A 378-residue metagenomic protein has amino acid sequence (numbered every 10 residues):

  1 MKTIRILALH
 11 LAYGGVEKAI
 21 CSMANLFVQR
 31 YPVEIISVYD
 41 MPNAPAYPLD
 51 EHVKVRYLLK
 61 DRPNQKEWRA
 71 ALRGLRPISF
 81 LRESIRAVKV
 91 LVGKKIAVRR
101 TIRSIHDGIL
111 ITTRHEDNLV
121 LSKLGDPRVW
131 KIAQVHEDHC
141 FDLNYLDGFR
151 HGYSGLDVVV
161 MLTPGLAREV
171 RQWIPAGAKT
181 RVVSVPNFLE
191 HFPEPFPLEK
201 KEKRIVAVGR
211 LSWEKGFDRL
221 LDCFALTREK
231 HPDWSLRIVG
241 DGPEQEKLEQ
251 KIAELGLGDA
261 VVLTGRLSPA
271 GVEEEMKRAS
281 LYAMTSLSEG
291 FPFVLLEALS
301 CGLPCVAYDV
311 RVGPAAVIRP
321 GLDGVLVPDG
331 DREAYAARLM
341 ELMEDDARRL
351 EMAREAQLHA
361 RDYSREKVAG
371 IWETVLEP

Functional and structural regions predicted by a protein language model:
G14-S22, K203, A207-E229, L236 (+2 more regions): A conserved mid-protein helix/loop that constitutes part of the nucleotide-sugar donor-binding site
I132-C140, S154-E194: Donor nucleotide-sugar binding/catalytic pocket of nucleotide-sugar-dependent glycosyltransferases
E249-L267: Nucleotide-activated donor-binding/catalytic signature segment of Leloir-type glycosyltransferases, i.e., the conserved
R266-L267, E274-A279: Short alpha-helical donor nucleotide-sugar binding micro-motif in glycosyltransferases
L287: Aromatic "clamp/platform" in nucleotide-sugar-dependent glycosyltransferases that forms part of the donor/acceptor
P304-Y308: Short hydrophobic beta-strand element within catalytic cores of glycosyltransferases and related nucleotide-activated
P320-G321, V325-R332, E341-D346: Conserved acidic donor-binding segment of nucleotide-sugar-dependent glycosyltransferases
A334, E341, R348-D362, G370-T374: A short, well-ordered alpha-helix in the C-terminal region of glycosyltransferases
